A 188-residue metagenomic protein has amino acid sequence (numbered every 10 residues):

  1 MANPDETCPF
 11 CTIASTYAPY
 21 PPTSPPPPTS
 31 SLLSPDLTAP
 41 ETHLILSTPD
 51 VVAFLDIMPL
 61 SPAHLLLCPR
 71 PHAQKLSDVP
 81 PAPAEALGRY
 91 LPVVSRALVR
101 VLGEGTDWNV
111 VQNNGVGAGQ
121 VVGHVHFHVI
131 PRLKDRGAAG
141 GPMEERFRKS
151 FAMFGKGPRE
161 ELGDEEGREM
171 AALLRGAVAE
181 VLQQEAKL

Functional and structural regions predicted by a protein language model:
M1-P71, R168, A172-L188: Active-site microenvironments that recognize anionic phosphate/pyrophosphate groups
A2-T7, R132-L188: Conserved His + Asp/Glu catalytic blocks
P22, T38, V101-D107: A short, aromatic/hydrophobic, helix- or strand-capping loop or linear motif that either lines the entrance/gate
L46-T48, L60-P62, A82, R89-L91 (+2 more regions): Short connector loops at helix/strand junctions that flank enzyme active sites, especially segments positioning acidic
L65-G88, F154-G163: Short histidine-centered catalytic/ligand-binding loop motif
A82-V101, D164-L173: Long, well-ordered alpha-helical scaffolding segments within enzyme catalytic domains, especially pronounced
L102-A118: A short glycine-rich, hydrophobically flanked beta-strand micro-motif that places a catalytic Asp/Glu for divalent metal
G115-A138: Histidine-centered divalent-metal-coordination microenvironment in nucleic-acid enzymes
